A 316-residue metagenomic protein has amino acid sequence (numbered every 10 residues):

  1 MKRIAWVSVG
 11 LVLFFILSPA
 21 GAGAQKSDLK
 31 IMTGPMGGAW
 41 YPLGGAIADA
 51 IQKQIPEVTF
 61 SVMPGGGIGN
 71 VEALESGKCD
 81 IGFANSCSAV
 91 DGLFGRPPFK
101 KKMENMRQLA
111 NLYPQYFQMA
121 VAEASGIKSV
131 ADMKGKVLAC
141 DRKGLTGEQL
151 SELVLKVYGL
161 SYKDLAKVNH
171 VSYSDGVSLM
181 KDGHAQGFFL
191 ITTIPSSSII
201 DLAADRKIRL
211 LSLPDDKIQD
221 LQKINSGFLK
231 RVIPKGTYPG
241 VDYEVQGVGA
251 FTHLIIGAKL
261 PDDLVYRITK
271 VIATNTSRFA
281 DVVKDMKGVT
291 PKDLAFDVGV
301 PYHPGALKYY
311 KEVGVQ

Functional and structural regions predicted by a protein language model:
M1-V9: Bacterial N-terminal signal peptides that target proteins for export
S8-S18: Bacterial N-terminal signal peptides
S18-A24: Sec/Tat signal peptide C-region and signal peptidase I cleavage site
Q25-D91: N-terminal (or domain-start) structured segment
L29-Q54, V58, Q115-D182, S277 (+3 more regions): Bilobed "Venus flytrap"/periplasmic-binding protein-like clamshell domains and structurally analogous long
S86-S88, G95-P98, S125, S161-I255 (+1 more regions): Pocket-lining segment of extracytoplasmic ligand-binding domains
V137-L153, G227-V298: Ligand-binding clefts/hinges and TM-proximal coupling segments of bilobed small-molecule sensing domains
D175, K181-D182, T192-L210, D220-K223 (+2 more regions): An extracytoplasmic/periplasmic, membrane-proximal ligand-sensing/linker region
